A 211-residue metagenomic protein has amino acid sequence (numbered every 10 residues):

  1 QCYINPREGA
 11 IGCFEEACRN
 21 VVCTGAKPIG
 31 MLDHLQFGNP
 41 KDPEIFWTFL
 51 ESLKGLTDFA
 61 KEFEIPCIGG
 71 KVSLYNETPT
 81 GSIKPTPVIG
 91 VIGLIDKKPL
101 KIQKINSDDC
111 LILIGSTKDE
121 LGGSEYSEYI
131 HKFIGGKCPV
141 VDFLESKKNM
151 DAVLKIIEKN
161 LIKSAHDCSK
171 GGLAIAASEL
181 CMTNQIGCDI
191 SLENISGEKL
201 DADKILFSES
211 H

Functional and structural regions predicted by a protein language model:
Q1-E120, S124-P139: Glycine-rich phosphate/pyrophosphate-binding loop regions near the starts of catalytic domains
A10-G12, G90-I95, V140-M150, S191-K199: A general structural motif
C13-C18, V153, L173-C181: Buried hydrophobic packing segments
S52-F59, F63, I68, V72-P87 (+1 more regions): Glycine-/charge-enriched secondary-structure boundary and capping motifs
K97-S107, Y126-Y129, E145-I156, E198-I205: Glycine-/acidic-rich phosphate or pyrophosphate-binding loops and their flanking alpha/beta elements
I134-I175: Polyanion-binding loop/helix "lid" in catalytic or ligand-binding cores
